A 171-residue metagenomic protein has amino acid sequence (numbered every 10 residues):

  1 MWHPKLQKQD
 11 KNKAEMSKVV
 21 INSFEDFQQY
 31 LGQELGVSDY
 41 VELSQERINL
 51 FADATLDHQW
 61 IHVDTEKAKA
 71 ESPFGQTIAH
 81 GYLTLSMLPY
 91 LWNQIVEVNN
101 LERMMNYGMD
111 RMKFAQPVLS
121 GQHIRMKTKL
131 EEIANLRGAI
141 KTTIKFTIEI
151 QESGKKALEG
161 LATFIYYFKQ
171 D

Functional and structural regions predicted by a protein language model:
W2, K13-Y30, V118-D171: HotDog/MaoC-like acyl-thioester-processing domains
H3-Q9: Cationic, low-complexity basic patches in intrinsically disordered or flexible, solvent-exposed regions
E15-A79, F168: Catalytic strand-loop segment that frames the active site of acyl-thioester-processing enzymes
V37, S86, M126-T128: A generic structural signal for residues embedded in beta-strands
D39, R47, Q59, R103-D110 (+2 more regions): A generic structural signal for short beta-strands and their flanking turns/coil linkers
N49-A52, L85-P89: Predominant activation on well-ordered alpha-helical scaffold segments within soluble catalytic domains
P73-Q76, P89-K127: Hydrophobic beta-strand-centered segment that forms part of the acyl-chain substrate-binding groove
